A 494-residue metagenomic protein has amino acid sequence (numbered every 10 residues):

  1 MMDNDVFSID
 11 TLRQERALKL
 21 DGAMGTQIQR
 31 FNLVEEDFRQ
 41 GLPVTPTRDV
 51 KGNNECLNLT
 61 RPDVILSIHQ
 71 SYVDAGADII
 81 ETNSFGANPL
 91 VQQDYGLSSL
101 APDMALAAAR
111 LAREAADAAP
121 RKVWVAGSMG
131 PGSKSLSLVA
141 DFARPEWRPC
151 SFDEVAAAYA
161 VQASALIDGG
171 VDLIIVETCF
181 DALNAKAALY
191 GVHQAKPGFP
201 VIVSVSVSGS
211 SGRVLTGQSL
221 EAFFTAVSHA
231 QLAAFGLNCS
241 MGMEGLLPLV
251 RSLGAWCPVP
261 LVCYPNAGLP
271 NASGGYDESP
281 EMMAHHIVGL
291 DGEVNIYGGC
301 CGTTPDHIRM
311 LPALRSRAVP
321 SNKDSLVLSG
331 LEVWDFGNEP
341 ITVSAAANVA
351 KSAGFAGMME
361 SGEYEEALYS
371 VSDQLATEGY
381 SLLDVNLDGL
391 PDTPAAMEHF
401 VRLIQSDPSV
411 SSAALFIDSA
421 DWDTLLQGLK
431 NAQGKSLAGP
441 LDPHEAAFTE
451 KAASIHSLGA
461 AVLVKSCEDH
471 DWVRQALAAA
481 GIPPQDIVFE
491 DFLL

Functional and structural regions predicted by a protein language model:
M1-L494: Domain-level signal for soluble alpha/beta catalytic cores
